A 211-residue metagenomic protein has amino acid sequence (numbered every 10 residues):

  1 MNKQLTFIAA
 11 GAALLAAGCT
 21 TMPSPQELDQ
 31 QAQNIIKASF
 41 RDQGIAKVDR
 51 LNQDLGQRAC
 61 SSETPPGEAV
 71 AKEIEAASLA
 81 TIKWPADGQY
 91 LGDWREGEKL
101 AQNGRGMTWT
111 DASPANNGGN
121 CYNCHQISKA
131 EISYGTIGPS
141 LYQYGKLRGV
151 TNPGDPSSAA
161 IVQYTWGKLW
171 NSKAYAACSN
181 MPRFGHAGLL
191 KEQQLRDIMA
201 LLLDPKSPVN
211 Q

Functional and structural regions predicted by a protein language model:
M1-I8: Bacterial N-terminal signal peptides that target proteins for export
A9-A16: Bacterial N-terminal signal peptides
G11, L51-N52, S113: Secretory-pathway extracellular proteins and peptide precursors enriched for disulfide-bonded cysteines
A16-M107, K168, L201-Q211: Post-cleavage N-terminal segment of exported redox proteins
Q26-E27, Q31, I36-R41, G92-E96 (+3 more regions): Extracytoplasmic electron-transfer domains, predominantly the class I c-type cytochrome c fold
D87, S113-A115, F184-L190: A glycine-rich, coil/turn loop motif that links secondary-structure elements
M107-T110, A130-Y134, P208-V209: Secretory-pathway/luminal and periplasmic proteins that interact with or process carbohydrate-rich
W109-N120: Local sequence-structure signature of Cys/Sec-based thiol-disulfide redox active-site neighborhoods
